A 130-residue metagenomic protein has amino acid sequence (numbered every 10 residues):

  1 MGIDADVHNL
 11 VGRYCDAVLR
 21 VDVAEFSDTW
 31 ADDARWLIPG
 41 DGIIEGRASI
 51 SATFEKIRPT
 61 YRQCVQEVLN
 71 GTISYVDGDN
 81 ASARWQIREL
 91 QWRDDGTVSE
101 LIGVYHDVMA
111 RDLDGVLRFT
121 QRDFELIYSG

Functional and structural regions predicted by a protein language model:
I3, V7, G46, L101: Hydrophobic (often cysteine-bearing) scaffold residues that line and stabilize catalytic clefts of nucleotide/cofactor
D4-L19: Short, aromatic-enriched amphipathic alpha-helices that serve as compact interaction elements
L10-V11, V23-I87: A solvent-exposed, acidic/Ser-Thr-rich amphipathic alpha-helical stretch
R20-E25, G115-V116: Surface-exposed helix-capping loop/turn segments at secondary-structure junctions
E55-G130: A beta-strand edge to alpha-helix "cap/lid" segment located at domain peripheries
